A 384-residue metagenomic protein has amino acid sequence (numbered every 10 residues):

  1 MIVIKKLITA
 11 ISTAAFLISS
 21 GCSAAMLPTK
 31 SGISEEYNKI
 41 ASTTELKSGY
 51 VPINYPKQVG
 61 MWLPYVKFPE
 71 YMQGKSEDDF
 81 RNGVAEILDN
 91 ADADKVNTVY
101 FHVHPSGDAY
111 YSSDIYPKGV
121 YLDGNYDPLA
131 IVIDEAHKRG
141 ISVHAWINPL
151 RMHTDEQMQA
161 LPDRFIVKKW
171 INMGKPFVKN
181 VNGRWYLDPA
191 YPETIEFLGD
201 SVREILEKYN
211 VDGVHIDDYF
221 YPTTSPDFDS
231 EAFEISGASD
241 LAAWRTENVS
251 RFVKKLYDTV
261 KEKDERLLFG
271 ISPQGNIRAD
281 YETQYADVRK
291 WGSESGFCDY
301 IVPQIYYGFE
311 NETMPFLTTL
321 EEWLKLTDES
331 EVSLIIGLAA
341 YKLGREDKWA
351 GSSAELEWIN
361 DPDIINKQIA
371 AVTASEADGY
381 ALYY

Functional and structural regions predicted by a protein language model:
T44-S48, E86, P128-L129, K254 (+4 more regions): Alpha-helical scaffolding within the catalytic cores of extracellular/periplasmic polymer-degrading hydrolases
V51-R81, H144-A145, L150-E204, K208 (+2 more regions): Active-site-adjacent "subsite" loops/lids of carbohydrate-active enzymes
V59-L63, V99-F101, V143-A145, V214-I216 (+4 more regions): Hydrophobic faces of well-ordered beta-strands that scaffold small-molecule active sites in alpha/beta enzyme cores
P69, E77-D79, G107-A109, L122-D123 (+5 more regions): Acidic-and-aromatic substrate-binding clefts and catalytic sites of carbohydrate-active enzymes
N82-D108, K208-G213, G296-Y300, V372-G379: Catalytic domains of carbohydrate-active enzymes, especially glycoside hydrolases
I87, P105-N148, S236-K263, P315: Aromatic-lined substrate-binding rim segments of carbohydrate-active enzymes
N90, N97, A130, I171-E294 (+1 more regions): Polysaccharide-binding and catalytic clefts of secreted carbohydrate-active enzymes
S295-P315, W323, E329-Y384: Substrate-binding cleft of secreted/luminal carbohydrate-active enzymes
